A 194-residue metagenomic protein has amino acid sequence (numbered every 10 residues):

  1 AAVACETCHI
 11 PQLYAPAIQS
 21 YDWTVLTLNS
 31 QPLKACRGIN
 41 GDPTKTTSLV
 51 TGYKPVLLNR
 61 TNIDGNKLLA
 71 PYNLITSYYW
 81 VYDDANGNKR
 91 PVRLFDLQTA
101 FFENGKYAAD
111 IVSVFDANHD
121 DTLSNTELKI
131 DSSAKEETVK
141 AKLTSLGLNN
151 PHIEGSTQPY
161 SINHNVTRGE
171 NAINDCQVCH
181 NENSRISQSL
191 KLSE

Functional and structural regions predicted by a protein language model:
A1-E194: C-type cytochrome heme-c attachment and multiheme electron-transfer modules
